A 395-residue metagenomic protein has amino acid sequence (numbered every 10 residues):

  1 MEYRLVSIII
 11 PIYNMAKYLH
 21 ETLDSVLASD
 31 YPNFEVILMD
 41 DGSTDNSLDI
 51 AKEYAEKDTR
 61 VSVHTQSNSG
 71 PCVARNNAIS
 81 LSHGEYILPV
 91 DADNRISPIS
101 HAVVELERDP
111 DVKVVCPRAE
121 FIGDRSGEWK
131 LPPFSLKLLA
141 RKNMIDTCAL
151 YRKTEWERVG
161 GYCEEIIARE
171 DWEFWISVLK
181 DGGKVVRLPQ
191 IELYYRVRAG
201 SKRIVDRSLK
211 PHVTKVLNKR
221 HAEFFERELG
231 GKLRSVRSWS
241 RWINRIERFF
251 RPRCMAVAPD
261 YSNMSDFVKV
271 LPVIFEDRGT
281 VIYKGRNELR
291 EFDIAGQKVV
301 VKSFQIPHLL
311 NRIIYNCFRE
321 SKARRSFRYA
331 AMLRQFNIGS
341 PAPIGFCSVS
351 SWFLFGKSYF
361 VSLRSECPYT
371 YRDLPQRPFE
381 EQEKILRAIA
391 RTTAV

Functional and structural regions predicted by a protein language model:
M1-S25: N-proximal low-complexity "stem/linker" segments adjacent to membrane-targeting elements
S25-N33: Short, acidic, metal-binding catalytic loop of nucleotide-sugar glycosyltransferases
D40-D49, S69, D91: A conserved acidic beta->alpha catalytic loop
Q66-S82: Glycine-rich, basic loop-to-helix element that forms the pyrophosphate-binding segment of sugar-nucleotide handling
I87: Short aromatic/hydrophobic "clamp" motif used to bind/position activated sugar donors
I99-E128: Conserved donor NDP-sugar-binding/catalytic core segment of glycosyltransferases
I167-F174: Acidic donor-binding loop at a coil-to-helix junction in glycosyltransferase catalytic cores that engages
K269-Y369: Conserved ATP-binding subdomain of kinase catalytic cores across diverse folds
